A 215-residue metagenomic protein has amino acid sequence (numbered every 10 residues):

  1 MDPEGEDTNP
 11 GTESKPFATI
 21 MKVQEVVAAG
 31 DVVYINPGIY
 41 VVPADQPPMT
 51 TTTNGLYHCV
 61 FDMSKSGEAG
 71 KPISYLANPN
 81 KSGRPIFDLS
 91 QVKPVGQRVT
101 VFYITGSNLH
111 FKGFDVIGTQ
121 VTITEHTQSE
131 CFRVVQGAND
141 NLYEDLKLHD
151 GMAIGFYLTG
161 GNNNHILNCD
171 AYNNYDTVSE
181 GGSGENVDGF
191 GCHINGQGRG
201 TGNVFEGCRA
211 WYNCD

Functional and structural regions predicted by a protein language model:
M1-K22, V26-A29, P37-D45, P79: Right-handed parallel beta-helix/beta-solenoid
P3-E4, N78, S90, N174: Generic beta-structure capping elements
K15, P37, V41-T127: Right-handed parallel beta-helix/beta-spiral solenoid domain characteristic of secreted/periplasmic
Q24-D31, S64-E68: Beta-strand repeat architectures
G30-V32, P72, A153: A common structural microfeature
Y34-N36, Y157: A structural signal for short, well-ordered beta-strand segments and their strand-loop junctions that often border
N36, P72, L76, S107-G118 (+3 more regions): Right-handed parallel beta-helix
M49-M63, S90-F102, T124-V135, D150-L158 (+2 more regions): Extracellular beta-strand/beta-solenoid scaffold signature
